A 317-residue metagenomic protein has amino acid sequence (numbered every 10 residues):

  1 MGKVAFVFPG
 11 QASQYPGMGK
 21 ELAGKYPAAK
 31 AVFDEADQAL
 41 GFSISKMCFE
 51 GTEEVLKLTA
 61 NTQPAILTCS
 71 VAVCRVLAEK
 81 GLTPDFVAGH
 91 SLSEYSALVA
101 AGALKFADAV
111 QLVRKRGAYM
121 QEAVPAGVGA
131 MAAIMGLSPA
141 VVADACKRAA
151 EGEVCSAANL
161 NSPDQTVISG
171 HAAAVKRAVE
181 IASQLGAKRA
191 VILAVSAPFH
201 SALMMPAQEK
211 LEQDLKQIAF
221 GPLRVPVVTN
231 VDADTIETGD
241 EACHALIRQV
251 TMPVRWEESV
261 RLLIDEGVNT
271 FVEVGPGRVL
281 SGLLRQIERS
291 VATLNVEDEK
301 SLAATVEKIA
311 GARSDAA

Functional and structural regions predicted by a protein language model:
M1-V142, K147, L193, T270-K300 (+1 more regions): FabD-like malonyl-/acyl-CoA
Q11-S13, L40, A101-P253: Alpha/beta catalytic cores of group-transfer enzymes, especially the acyltransferase/condensing modules of polyketide
A78, S183, I264-G267: Non-catalytic positions within long, well-ordered alpha-helices that form the structural scaffold/packing of enzyme
A174-V175, D214, G267, S290-V291 (+1 more regions): NAD(P)-dependent dehydrogenase/reductase Rossmann-like domain
M252-V268: A short, acidic, amphipathic alpha-helical segment used as a generic capping/interface helix at domain edges
